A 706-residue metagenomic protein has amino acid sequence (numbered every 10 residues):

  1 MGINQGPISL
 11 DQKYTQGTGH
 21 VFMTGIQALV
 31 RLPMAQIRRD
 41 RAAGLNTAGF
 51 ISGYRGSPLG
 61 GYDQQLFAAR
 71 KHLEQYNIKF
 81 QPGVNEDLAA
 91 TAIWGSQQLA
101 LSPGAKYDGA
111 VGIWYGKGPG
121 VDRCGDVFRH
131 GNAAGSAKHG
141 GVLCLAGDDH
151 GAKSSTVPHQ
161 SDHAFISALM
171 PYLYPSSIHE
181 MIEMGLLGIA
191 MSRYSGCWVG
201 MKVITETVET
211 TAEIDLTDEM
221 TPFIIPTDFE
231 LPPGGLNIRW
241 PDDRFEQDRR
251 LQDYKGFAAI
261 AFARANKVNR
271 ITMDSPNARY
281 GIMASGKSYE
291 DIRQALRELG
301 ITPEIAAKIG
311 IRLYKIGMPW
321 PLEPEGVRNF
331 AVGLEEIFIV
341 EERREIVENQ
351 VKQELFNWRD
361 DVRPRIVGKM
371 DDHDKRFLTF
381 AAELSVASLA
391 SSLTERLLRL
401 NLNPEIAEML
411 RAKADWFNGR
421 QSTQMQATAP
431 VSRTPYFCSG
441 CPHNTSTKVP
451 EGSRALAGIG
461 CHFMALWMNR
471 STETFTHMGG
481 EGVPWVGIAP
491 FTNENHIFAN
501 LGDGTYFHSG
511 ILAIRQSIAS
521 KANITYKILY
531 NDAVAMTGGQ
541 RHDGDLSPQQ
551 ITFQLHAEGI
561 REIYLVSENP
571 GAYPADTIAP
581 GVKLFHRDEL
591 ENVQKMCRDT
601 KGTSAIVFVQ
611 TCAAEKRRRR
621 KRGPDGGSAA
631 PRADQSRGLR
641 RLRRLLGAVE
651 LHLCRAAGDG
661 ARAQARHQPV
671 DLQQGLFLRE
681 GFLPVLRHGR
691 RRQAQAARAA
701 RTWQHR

Functional and structural regions predicted by a protein language model:
M1-I178, I204-E206, D274-A278, M283 (+1 more regions): Thiamine diphosphate
G2-L32, Q36, P175-F437, P442 (+3 more regions): Flexible, low-complexity linker and terminal segments
G61-F67, A92-G95, R123-V127, A152-Q160 (+16 more regions): Short acidic, glycine/serine/threonine-rich loops at helix termini
K71-V84, A133-L145, F223-L236, K521-L529 (+1 more regions): A glycine-rich helix N-cap at a beta->alpha junction
I113-G116, L143-G147, G200-I204, M283-A284 (+5 more regions): Short beta-strand segments
H130-K138, H150-S167, Q353-G368, H477 (+6 more regions): Flexible glycine/proline-rich, aromatic-decorated loop/lid segments
A465-T603: Thiamine diphosphate
